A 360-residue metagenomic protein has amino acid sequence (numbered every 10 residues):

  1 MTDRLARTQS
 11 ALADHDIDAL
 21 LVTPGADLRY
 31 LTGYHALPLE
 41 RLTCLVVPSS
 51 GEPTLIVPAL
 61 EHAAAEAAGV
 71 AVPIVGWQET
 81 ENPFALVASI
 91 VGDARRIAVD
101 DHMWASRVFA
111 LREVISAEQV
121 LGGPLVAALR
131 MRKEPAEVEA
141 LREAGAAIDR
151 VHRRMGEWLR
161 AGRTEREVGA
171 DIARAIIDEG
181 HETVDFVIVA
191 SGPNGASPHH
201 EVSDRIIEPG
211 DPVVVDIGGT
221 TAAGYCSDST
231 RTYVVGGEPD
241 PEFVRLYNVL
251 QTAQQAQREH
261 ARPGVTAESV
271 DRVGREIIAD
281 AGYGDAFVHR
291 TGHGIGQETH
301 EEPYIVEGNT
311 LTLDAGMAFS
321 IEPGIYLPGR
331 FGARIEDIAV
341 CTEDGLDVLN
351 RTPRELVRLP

Functional and structural regions predicted by a protein language model:
M1-P360: Active-site neighborhoods and metal-handling regions in enzymes and metal-associated proteins
